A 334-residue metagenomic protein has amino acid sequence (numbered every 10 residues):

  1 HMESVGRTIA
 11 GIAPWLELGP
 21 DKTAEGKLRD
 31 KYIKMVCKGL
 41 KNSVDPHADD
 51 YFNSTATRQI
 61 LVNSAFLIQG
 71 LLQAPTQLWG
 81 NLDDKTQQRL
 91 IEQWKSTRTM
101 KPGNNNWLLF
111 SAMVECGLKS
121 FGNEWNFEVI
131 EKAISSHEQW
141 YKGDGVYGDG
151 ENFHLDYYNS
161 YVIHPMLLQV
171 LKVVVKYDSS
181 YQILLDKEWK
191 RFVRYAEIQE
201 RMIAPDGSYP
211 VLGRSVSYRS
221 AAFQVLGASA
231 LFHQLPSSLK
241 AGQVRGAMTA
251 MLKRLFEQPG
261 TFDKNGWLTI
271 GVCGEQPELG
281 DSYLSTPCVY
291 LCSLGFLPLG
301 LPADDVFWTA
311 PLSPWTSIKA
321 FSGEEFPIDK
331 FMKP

Functional and structural regions predicted by a protein language model:
H1-K41, D45, G323-P334: Extreme N-terminal leader/anchor segments
G11, F153-I270, P277-D304: Long, repeat-rich segments with strong aromatic
I12-P14, R29-W189, R201-Q224: Aromatic-lined, polymer-binding surfaces characteristic of secreted/periplasmic polysaccharide-degrading enzymes
P20, A24, W79, D178 (+2 more regions): Structured alpha-helical bundle/scaffold domains in large eukaryotic membrane-trafficking regulators
D21, D49-N53, P277: Glycine- and acidic
Q93, V225, I318-S322: Alpha-helix boundary/capping detector
L297-P334: Extended hydrophobic packing segments that form well-structured cores
